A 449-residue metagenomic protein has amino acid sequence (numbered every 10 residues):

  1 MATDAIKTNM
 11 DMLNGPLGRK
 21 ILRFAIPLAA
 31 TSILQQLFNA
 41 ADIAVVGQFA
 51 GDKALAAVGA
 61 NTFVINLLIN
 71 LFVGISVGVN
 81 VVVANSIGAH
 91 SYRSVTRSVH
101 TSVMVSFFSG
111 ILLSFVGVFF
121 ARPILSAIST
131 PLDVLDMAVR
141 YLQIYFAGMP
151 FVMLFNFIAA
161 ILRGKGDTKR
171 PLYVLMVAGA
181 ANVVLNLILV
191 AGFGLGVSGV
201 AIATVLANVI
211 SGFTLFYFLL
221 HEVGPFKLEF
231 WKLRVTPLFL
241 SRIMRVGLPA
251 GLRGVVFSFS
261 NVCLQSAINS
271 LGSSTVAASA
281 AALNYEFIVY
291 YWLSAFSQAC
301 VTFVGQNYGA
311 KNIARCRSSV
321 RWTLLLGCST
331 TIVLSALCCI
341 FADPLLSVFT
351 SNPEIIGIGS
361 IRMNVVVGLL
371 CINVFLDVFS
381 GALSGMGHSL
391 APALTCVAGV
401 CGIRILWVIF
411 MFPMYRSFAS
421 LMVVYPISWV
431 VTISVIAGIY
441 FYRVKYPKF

Functional and structural regions predicted by a protein language model:
M1-A25, V83-P150, A181, G192-L248 (+2 more regions): Short alpha-helical transmembrane segments in multi-pass integral membrane proteins
G18-L37, A41, V64-L71, A147 (+7 more regions): Residue-level signal for short hydrophobic patches within transmembrane helices of multi-pass membrane transporters
R23-D42, I144, A178, A207-S211 (+3 more regions): Transmembrane helical elements of multi-pass membrane transporters/channels
I33, L37-A56, L125-L132, I188-L195 (+4 more regions): Helix-terminus/linker motif at the lipid-water interface of multi-pass membrane proteins
A40-I43, F115, F157-I161, V183-I188 (+7 more regions): Alpha-helical transmembrane segments of multipass membrane proteins
V46-N66, D133-M137, V197-S198, F239-V246 (+5 more regions): Interfacial/gating helices of multi-pass transporter permease domains
L55-F115, V152-P171, Q265, A278-A342 (+1 more regions): Small-residue-rich hydrophobic transmembrane alpha-helices
S76, N80, Y145-R163, P171-N182 (+5 more regions): Short runs within selected transmembrane alpha-helices of multi-pass transporters and secretion channels
